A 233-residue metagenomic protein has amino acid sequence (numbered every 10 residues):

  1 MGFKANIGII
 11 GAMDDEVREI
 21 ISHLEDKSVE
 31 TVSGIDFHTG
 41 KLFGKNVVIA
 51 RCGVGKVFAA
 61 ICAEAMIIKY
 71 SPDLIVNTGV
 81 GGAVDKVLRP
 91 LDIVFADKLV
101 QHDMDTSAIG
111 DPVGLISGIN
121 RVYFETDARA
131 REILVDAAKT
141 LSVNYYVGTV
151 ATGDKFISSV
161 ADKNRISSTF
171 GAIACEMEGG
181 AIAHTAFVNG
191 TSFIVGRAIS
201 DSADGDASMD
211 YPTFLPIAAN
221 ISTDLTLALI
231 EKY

Functional and structural regions predicted by a protein language model:
G2-E64, Y70: N-terminal short beta-loop-beta anion/metal-coordinating cradle
H23, R129-N144, T185, I221-K232: Generic non-transmembrane alpha-helical segments
A65-K69, V87-L88, H184-S192: Alpha-helix C-terminal capping segments
S71-V76: Proline-aspartate-enriched helix->loop->beta-strand connector
V84-F170: Mid-sequence, gly/pro-rich, charge-dense loop/helix-turn segments that line enzyme active sites
F156-D201: A C-terminal functional module that forms or caps the active site or interfaces directly with catalytic machinery
A203-Y233: His/Asp/Glu-rich mid-to-C-terminal helical/loop segments that flank catalytic regions of hydrolases
